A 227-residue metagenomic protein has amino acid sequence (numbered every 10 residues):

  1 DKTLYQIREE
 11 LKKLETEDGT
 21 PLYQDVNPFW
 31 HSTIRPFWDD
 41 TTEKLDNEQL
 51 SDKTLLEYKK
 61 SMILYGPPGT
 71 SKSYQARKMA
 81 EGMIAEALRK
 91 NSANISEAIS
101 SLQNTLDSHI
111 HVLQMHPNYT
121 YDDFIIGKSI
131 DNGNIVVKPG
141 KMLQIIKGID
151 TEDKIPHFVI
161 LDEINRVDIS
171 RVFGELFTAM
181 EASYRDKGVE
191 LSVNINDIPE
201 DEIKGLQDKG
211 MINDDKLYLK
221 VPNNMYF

Functional and structural regions predicted by a protein language model:
K2-D46: C-terminal accessory module of base-excision DNA glycosylases/AP lyases that mediates lesion recognition and DNA
K44-F227: AAA+ P-loop NTPase catalytic core and its hallmark functional loops
